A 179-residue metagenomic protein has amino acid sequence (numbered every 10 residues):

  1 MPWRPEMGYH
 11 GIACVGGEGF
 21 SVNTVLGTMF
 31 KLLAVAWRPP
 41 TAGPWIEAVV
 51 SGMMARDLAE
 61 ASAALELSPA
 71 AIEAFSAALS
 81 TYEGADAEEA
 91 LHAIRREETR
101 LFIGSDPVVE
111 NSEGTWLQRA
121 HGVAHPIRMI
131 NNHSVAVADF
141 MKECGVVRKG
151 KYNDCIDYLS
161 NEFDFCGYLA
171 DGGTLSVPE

Functional and structural regions predicted by a protein language model:
M1-I12: Intrinsically disordered, low-complexity segments enriched in serine/proline and basic residues
G11-E179: Surface/interface-facing alpha-helical segments and adjacent flexible terminal/loop regions used for partner/assembly
